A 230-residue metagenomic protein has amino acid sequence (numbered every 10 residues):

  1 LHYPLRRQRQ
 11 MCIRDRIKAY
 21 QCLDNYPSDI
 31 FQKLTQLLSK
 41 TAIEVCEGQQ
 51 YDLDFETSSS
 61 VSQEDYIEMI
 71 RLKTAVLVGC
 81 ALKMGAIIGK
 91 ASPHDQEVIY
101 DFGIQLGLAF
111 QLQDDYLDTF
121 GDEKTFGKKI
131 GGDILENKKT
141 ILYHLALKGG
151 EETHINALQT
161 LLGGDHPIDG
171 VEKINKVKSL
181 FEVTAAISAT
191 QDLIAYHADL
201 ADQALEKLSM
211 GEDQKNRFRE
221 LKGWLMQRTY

Functional and structural regions predicted by a protein language model:
L1-I13: Single conserved hydrophobic/aromatic residue that forms the stacking wall/gate of nucleotide- or nucleobase-binding
R7, L53-M69, V183: Acidic/His metal-coordination segments adjacent to aromatic residues that form catalytic metal sites in metalloenzymes
K18-D24, E64-L106, L142-K148, D199-Y230: Alpha-helical phosphate/pyrophosphate-handling elements in metalloenzyme active cores
Y20, V45-T57, V78-P93, I104-T184 (+1 more regions): Acidic, Mg2+-coordinating active-site segments of isoprenoid diphosphate-utilizing enzymes
Y20-L38, L158-G163: Transmembrane helix-loop-helix
D29-Q36, P93-E97, S188, D192 (+1 more regions): Short, solvent-exposed positions on alpha-helices
F31, S39, I43-V45, Y51-L53 (+1 more regions): Phosphate/pyrophosphate-binding betaalpha-module
S39, R71, Y100, G107 (+2 more regions): Short amphipathic alpha-helical segments with heptad-repeat character
